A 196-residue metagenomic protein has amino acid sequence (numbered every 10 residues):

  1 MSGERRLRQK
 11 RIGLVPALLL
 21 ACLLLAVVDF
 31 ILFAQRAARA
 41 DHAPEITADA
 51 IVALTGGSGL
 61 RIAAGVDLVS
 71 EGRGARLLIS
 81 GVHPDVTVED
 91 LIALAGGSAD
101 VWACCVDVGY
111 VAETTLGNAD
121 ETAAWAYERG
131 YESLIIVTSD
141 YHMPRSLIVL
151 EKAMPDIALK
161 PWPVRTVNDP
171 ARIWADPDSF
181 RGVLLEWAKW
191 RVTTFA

Functional and structural regions predicted by a protein language model:
E4-D41: N-terminal type II signal-anchor transmembrane helix that functions as the membrane-insertion/stop-transfer segment
V28, D169, G182-L185: Alpha-helical structural elements
I31-P177: A structural signal for short, hydrophobic/glycine-enriched beta-strand patches
D176-A196: A transmembrane-helix-recognition feature enriched in membrane-embedded lipid enzymes and envelope glyco-/phospholipid
